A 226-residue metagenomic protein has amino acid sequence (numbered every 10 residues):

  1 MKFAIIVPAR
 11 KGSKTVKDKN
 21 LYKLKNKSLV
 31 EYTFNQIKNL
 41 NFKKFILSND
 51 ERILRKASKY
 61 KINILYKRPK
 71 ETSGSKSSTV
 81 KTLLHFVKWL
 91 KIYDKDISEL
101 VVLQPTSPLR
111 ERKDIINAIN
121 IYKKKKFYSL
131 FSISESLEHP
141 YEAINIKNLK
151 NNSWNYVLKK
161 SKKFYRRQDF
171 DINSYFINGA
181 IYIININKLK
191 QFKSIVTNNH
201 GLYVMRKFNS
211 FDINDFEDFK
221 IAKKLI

Functional and structural regions predicted by a protein language model:
M1-K17: N-terminal nucleotide-binding beta1-loop-alpha1 segment
K2-V7, V30, K44-I46: Hydrophobic targeting segments
Y22-K23, I46, V102, F211: Conserved SAM-binding loop
L29-K44, R55-K56, Y60: A short, N-terminal amphipathic alpha-helix
L40-F45, Y128, F208-N209: Short active-site oxyanion
R52-V101, L109-R110, I116-N117: Short phosphate-binding loop-to-helix
K81, E99, P108-N199, V204-M205: Conserved core of the sugar-phosphate nucleotidyltransferase
Q191, L202-I226: Hydrophobic helical membrane-anchoring modules
